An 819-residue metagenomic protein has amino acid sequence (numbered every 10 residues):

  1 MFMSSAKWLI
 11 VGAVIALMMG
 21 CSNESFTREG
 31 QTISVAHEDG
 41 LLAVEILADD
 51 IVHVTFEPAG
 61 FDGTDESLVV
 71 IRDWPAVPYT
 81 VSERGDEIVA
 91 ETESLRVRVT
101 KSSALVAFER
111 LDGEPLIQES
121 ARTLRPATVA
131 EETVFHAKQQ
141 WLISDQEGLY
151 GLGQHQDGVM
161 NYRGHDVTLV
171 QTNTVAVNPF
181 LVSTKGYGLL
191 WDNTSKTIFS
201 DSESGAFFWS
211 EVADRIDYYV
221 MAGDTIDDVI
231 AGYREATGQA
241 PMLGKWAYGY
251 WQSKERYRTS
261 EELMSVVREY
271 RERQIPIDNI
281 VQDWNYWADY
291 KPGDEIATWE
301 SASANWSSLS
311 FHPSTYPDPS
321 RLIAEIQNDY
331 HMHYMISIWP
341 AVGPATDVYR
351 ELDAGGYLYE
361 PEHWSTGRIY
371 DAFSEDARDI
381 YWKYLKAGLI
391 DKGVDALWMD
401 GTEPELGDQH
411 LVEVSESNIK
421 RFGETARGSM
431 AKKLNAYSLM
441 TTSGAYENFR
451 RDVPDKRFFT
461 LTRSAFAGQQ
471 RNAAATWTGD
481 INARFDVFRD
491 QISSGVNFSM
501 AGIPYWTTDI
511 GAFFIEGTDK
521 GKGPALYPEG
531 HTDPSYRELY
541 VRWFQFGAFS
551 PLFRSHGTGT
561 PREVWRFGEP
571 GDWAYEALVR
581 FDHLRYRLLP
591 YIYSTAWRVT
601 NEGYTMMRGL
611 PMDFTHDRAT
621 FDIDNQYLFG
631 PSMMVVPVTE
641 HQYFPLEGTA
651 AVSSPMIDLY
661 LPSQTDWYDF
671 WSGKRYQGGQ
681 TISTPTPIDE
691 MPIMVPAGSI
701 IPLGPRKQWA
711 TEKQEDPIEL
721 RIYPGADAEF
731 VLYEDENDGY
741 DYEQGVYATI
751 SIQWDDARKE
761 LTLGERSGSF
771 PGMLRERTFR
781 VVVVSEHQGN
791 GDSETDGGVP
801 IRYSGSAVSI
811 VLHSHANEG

Functional and structural regions predicted by a protein language model:
M1-F2, M19, A304: Intrinsic disorder/low-complexity segments
M1-I10: Bacterial N-terminal signal peptides that target proteins for export
W8-L9, T32, S82, T168 (+4 more regions): Generic detector of short alpha-helix boundary/capping microenvironments and adjacent low-complexity segments
I10-M18: Bacterial N-terminal signal peptides
C21-W246, E255, S260-R268, Q282 (+10 more regions): N-terminal accessory segment at the very beginning of proteins
E114-E690, P696: Catalytic-domain carbohydrate-binding cleft regions of carbohydrate-active enzymes
